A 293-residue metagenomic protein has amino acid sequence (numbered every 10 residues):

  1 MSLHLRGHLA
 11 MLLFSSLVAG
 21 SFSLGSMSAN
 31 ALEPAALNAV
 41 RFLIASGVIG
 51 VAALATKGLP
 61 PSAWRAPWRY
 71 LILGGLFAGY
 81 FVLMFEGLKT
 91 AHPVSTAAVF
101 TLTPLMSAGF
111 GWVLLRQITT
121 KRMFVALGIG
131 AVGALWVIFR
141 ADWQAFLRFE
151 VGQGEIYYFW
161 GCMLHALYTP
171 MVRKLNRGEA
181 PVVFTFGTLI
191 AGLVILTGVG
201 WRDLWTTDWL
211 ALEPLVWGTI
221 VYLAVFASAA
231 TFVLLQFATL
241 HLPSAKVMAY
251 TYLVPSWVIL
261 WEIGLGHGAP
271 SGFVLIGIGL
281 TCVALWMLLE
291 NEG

Functional and structural regions predicted by a protein language model:
M1-A39, G75, G79, L83 (+2 more regions): Glycine-/small-residue-enriched transmembrane alpha-helix faces in small-molecule transporters and effluxers
S15, N38-V40, T96-L102, M171-L193 (+1 more regions): Helix-helix packing/entry segments at the starts of transmembrane helices
S16-F22, A53-F100, W136, A224-L242: Specific transmembrane alpha-helical segments of multi-pass solute transporters/efflux pumps, especially DMT/EamA
G20, L24-M27, A31, A45-A63 (+4 more regions): Membrane-interface helix-cap regions at the ends of transmembrane helices in multi-pass membrane proteins
L24, I49, S107-G109, V113 (+3 more regions): Transmembrane alpha-helical segments that form core, pore/gating elements of small-molecule transporters/exporters
A31-G79, M106-S107, M163-M171, T185-L204 (+2 more regions): Transmembrane alpha-helices of multi-pass small-molecule transport proteins
V48-K57, T103-G128, S256-L275: C-terminal transmembrane-helix exit sites in multi-pass transporters
I49, L71, F110, T119-A141 (+3 more regions): Hydrophobic transmembrane alpha-helices of multi-pass small-molecule transport proteins
